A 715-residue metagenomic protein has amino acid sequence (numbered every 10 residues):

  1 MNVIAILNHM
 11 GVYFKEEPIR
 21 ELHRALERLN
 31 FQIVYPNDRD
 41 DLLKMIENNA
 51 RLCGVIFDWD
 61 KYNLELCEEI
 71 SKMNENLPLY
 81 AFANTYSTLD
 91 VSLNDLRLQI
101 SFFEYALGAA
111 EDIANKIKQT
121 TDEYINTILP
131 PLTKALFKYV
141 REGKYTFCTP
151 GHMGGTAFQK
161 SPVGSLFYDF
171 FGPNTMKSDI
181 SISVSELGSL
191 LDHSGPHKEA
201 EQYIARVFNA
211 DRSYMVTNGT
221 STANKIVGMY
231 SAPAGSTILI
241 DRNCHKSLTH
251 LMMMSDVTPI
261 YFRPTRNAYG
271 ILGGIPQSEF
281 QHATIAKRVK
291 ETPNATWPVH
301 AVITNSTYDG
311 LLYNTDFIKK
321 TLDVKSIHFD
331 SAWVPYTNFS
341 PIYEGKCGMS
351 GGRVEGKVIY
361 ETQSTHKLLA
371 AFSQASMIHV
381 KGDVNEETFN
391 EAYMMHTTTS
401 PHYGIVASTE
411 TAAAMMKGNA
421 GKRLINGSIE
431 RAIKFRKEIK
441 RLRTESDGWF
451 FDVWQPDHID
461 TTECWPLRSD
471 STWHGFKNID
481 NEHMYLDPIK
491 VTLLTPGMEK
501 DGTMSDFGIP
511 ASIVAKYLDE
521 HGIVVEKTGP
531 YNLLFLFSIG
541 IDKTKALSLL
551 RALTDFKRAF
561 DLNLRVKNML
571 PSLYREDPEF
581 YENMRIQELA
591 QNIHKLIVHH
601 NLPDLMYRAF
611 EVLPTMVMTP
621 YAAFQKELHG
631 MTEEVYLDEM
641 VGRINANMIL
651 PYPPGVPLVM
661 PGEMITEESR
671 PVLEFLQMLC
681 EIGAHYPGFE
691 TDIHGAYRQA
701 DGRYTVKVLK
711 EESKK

Functional and structural regions predicted by a protein language model:
M1-I4: Extreme N-terminal starter segment of soluble prokaryotic enzymes
L7-M10, E199-E201: Beta-sandwich/jelly-roll carbohydrate-recognition scaffolds of carbohydrate-active enzymes
H9, Y13-N30, N37-F57, L64 (+5 more regions): Non-catalytic terminal extensions of PLP-dependent enzymes
E16-R20, K198, T249: Short, surface-exposed alpha-helical segments at coil->helix boundaries
L26, P36-M45, D58, E65-E68 (+3 more regions): Conserved PLP-enzyme active-site core in the AAT-like
I33-V34, S213, P259, V525: Generic structural signal for residues in well-ordered beta-strands
N174-T222: Conserved N-terminal alpha-helix of the aminotransferase class I/II PLP-enzyme fold
V216, D241, F262, I303-T304 (+6 more regions): Generic beta-strand/beta-sheet core signal
